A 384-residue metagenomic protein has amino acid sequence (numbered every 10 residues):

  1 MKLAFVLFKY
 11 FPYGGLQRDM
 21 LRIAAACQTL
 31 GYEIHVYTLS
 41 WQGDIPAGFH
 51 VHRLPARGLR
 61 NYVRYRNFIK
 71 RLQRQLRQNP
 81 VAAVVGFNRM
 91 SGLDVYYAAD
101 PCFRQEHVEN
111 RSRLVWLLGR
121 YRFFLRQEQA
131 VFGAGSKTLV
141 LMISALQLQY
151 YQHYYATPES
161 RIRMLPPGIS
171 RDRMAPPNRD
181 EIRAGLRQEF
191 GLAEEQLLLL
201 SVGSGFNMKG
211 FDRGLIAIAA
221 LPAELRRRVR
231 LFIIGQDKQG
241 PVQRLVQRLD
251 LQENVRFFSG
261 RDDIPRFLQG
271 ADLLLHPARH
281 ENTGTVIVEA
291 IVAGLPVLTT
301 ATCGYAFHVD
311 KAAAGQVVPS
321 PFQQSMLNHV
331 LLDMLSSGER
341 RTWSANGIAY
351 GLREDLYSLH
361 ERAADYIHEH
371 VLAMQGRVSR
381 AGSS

Functional and structural regions predicted by a protein language model:
R18-R22, L197, S201-A220: A conserved mid-protein helix/loop that constitutes part of the nucleotide-sugar donor-binding site
L39-W41, I169, V202-F206, V229-Q243: Glycosyltransferase donor-sugar binding loop
R120-I143, L148-Q149: Membrane-proximal helix-turn-helix segments that form the acceptor-binding/catalytic region of lipid-linked
A175-L192: A short helix/loop element that forms part of the nucleotide-sugar donor recognition site in Leloir-type
G260, R279: Aromatic "clamp/platform" in nucleotide-sugar-dependent glycosyltransferases that forms part of the donor/acceptor
P296-T300: Short hydrophobic beta-strand element within catalytic cores of glycosyltransferases and related nucleotide-activated
A306-L332: Change "using UDP/GDP/dTDP sugars" to "using nucleotide sugars
G338-H368: A charged, aromatic-enriched C-terminal amphipathic alpha-helix characteristic of glycosyltransferases across folds
